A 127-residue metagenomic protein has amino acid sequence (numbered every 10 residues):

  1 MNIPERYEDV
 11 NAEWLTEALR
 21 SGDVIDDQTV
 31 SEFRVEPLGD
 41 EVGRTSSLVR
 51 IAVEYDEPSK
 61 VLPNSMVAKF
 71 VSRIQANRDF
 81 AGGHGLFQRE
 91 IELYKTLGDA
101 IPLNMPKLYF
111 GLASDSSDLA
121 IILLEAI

Functional and structural regions predicted by a protein language model:
M1-G43, E54-P63: Regulatory N- and C-terminal appendages and interdomain linkers associated with kinase/kinase-like NTP transferase
V35-I127: Conserved ATP-binding subdomain of kinase catalytic cores across diverse folds
